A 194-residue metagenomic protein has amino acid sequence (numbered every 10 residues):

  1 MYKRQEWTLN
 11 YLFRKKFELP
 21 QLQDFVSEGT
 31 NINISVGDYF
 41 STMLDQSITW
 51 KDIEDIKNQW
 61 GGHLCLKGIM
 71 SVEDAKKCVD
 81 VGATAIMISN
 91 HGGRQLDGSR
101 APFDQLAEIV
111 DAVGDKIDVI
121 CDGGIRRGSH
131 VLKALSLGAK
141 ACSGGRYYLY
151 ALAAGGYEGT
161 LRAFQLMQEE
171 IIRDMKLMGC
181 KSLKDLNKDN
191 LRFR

Functional and structural regions predicted by a protein language model:
K3-D80, G92-Q95, D104: Active-site entrance/lid segments in N-terminal catalytic domains of soluble metabolic enzymes
S47, L66-V72, S99, I117-V131: Glycine-rich beta-to-alpha transition loops that act as phosphate-gripper elements at the mouths of alpha/beta enzyme
Q59-H63, V79-G93, A112-K116, G138-C142: Glycine-enriched alpha-helix->loop->beta-strand junction motifs that scaffold or abut catalytic
K67-G68, S89-N90, G123, G145-R146: Short beta->alpha connector loops at strand-helix junctions that form conserved, small/polar/Pro-enriched
K76-K77, D97-S99, V131-K133, A154: Short, well-ordered secondary-structure micro-motifs
A85, G98-L106: Second-shell residues forming the walls of enzyme active-site clefts
N90-R100, L149-L152: Glycine-rich, proline-tolerant flexible connector loops at the mouths of alpha/beta enzymes
D104-R194: Alpha/beta catalytic cores of nucleotide-metabolism and tRNA/nucleoside-modifying enzymes
